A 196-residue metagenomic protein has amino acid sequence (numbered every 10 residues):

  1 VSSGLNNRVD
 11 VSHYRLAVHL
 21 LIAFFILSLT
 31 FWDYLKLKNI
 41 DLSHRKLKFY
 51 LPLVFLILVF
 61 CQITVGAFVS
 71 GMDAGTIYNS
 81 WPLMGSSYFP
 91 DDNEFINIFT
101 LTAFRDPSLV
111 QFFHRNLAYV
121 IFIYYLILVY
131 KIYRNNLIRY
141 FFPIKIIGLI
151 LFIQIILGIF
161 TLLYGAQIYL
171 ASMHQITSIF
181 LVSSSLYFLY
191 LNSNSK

Functional and structural regions predicted by a protein language model:
V1-K196: Polytopic transmembrane helical bundles with strong interfacial aromatic enrichment
